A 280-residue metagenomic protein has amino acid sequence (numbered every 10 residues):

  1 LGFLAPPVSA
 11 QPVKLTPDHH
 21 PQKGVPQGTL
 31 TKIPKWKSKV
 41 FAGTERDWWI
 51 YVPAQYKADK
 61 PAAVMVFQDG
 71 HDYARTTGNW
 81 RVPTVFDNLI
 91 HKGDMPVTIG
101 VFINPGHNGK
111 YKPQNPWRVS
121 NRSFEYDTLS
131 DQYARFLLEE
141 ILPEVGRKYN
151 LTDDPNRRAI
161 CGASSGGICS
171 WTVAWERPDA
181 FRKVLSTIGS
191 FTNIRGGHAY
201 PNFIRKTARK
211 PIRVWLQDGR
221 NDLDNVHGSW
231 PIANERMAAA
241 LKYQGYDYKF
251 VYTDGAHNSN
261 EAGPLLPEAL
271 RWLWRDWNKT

Functional and structural regions predicted by a protein language model:
L1-A5: Bacterial N-terminal signal peptides
A10-T280: Non-catalytic cap/lid and distal C-terminal segments of serine-dependent acyl enzymes
